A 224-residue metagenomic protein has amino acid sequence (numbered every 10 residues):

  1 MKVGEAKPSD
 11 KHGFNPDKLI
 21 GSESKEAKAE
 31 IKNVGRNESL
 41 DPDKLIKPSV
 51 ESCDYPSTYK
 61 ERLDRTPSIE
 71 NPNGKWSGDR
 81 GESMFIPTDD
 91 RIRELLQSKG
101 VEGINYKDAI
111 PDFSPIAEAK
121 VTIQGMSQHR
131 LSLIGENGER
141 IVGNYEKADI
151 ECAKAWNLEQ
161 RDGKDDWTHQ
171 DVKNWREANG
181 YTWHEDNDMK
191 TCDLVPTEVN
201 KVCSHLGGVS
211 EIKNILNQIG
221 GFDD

Functional and structural regions predicted by a protein language model:
V3-T182, D186-D224: Nuclease and nuclease-like effector domains acting on nucleic acids or nucleotide cofactors
